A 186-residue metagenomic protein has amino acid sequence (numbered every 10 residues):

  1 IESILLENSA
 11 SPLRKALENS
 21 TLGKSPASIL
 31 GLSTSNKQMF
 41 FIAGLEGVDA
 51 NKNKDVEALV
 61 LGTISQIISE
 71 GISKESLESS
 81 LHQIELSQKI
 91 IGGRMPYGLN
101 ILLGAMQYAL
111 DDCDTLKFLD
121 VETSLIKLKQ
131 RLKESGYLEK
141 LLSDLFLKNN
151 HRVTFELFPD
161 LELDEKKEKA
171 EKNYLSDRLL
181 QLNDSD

Functional and structural regions predicted by a protein language model:
I1-I42, E46-D186: Mature, solvent-exposed C-terminal subdomains and processed small-chain segments of exported/organellar
